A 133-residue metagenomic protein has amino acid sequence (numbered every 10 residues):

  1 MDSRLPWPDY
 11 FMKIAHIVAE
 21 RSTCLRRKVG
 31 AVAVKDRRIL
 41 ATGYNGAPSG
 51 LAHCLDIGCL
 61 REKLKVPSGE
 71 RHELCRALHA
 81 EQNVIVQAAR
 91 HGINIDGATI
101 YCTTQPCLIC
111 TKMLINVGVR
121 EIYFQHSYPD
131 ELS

Functional and structural regions predicted by a protein language model:
M1-S133: Zinc-dependent deaminase catalytic domain
